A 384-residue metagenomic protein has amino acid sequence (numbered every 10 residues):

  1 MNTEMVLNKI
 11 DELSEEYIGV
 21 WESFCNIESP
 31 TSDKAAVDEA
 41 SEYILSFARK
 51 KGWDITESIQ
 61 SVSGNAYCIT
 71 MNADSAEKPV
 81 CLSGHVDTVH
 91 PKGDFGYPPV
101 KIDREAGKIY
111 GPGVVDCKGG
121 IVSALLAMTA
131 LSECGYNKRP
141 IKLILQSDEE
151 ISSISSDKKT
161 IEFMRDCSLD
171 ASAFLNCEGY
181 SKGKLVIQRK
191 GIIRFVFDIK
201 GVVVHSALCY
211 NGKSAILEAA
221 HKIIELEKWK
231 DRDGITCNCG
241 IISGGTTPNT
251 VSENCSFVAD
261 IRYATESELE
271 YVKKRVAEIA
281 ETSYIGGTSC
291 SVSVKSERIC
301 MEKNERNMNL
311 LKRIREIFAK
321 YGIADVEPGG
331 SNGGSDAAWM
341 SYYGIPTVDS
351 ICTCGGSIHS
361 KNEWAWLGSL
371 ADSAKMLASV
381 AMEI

Functional and structural regions predicted by a protein language model:
M1-M5, E12, I59, H90 (+2 more regions): Metal-dependent amide/peptide-bond hydrolase catalytic core, centered on the "pita-bread" metallohydrolase fold
N2-P112, E133-Y136, E316-F318, A337: Acidic/His- and Gly-rich active-site-bordering loop/insert found across diverse amide/peptide-bond hydrolases
S29, V86, E149, G179 (+1 more regions): Active-site metal-binding loops of divalent metal-dependent hydrolases
P79-C81, I109, S172-N176, R194-V196: Short glycine-aspartate micro-motif
V80-L82, I144, A173-L175, P346-I351: Hydrophobic/aromatic beta-strand patches that form the interior of the parallel beta-sheet core in alpha/beta enzyme
C81, K142-I144, N238, S291: A structural signal for isolated positions on well-ordered beta-strands in alpha/beta enzyme cores
E105-G107, A127-K142, L226-I235, I384: Phosphate-handling active-site elements
C117-K190: Acidic/histidine-rich catalytic neighborhood of metal-dependent amide-processing enzymes
